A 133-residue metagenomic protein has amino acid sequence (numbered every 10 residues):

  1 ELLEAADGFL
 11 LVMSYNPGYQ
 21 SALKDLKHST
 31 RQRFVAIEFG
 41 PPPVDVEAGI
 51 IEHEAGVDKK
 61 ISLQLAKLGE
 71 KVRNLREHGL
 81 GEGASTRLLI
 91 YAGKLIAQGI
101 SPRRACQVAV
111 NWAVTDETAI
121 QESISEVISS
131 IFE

Functional and structural regions predicted by a protein language model:
E1-E133: C-terminal regulatory/interaction module of P-loop NTP-utilizing enzymes
